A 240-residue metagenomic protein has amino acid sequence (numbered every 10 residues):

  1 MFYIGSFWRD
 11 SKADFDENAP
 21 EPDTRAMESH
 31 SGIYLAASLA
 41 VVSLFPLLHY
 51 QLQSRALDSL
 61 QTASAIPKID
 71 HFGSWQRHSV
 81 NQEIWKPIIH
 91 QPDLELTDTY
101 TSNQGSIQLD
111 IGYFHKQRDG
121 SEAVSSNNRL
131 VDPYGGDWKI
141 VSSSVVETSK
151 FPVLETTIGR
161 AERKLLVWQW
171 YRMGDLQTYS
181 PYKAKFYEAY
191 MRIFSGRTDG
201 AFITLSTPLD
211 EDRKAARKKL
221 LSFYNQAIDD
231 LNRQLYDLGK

Functional and structural regions predicted by a protein language model:
M1-I4: Membrane-interface transmembrane-helix boundary segments in multi-pass integral membrane proteins
F7-S31: Membrane-interfacial, low-structure loops and terminal tails that flank and connect transmembrane helices in multi-pass
D23-Q53: Internal/C-terminal transmembrane anchor helices
A40, P67-K68, P92, S195: Generic detector of ordered secondary-structure context
L52-F72: Alpha-helical transmembrane signal-anchor/signal-peptide segments
S64, P87-I89, V145, R192: Residues embedded in well-ordered secondary-structure elements
K68-D98: Short extracytoplasmic
L96-G239: A cross-kingdom signal targeting lumenal/periplasmic-facing segments of multi-pass membrane and secretory-pathway
